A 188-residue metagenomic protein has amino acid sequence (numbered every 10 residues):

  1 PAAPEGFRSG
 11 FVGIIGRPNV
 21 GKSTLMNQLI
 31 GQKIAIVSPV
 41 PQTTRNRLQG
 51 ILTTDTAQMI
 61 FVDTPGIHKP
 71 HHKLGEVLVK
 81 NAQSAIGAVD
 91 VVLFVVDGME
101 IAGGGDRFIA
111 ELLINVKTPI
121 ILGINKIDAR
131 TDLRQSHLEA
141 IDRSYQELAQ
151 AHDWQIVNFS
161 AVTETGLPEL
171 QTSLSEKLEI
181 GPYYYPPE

Functional and structural regions predicted by a protein language model:
P1-V91, V96: Conserved G1/Walker A P-loop phosphate-binding module
V20-S23, G104-G105, R130: P-loop/Walker A NTP-binding module and the surrounding RecA-like catalytic core of P-loop NTPases
P41, G75, A102-G103, L138: A conditional alpha-helix N-cap/helix-loop micro-motif detector
P41-T43, P65-H68, G98-A102, K126-T131 (+1 more regions): Conserved nucleotide-binding/hydrolysis micro-motifs of P-loop NTPases
L48, T53, R107, T118-L122 (+1 more regions): Nucleotide and nucleotide-moiety/phosphate-recognizing core
G103-N115: Amphipathic helical hotspot of TIR/SEFIR-family domains
T118-I121, K126-E188: Canonical P-loop GTPase G-domain recognition
